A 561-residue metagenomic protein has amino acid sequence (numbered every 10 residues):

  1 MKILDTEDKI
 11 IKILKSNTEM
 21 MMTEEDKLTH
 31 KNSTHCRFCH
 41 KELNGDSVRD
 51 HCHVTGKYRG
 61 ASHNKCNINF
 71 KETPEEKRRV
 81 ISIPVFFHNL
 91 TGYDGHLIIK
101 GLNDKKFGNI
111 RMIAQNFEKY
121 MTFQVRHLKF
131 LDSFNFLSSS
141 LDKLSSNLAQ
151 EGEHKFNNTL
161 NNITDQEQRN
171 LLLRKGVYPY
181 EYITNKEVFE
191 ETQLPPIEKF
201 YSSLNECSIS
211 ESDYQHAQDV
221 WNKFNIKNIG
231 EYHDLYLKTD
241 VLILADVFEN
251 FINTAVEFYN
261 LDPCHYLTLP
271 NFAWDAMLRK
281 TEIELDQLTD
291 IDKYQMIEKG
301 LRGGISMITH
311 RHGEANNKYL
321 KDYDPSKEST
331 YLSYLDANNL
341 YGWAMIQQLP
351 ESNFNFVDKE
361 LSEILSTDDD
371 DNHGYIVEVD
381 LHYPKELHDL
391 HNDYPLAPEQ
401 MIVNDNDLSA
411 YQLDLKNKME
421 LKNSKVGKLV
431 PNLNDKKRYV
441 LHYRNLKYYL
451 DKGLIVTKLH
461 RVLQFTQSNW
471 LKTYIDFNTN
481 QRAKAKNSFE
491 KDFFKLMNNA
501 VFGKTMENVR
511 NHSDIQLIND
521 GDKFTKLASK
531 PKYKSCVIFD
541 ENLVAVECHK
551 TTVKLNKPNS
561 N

Functional and structural regions predicted by a protein language model:
M1-N561: Metal-dependent nucleotidyl/phosphoryl-transfer cores and adjacent nucleic-acid-binding surfaces
